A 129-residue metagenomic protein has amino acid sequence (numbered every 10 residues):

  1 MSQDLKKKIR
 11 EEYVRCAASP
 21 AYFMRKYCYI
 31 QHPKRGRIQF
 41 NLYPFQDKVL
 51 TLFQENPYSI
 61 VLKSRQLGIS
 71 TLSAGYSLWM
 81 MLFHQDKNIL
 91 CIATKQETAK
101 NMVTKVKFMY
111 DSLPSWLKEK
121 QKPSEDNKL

Functional and structural regions predicted by a protein language model:
S2-L129: Phosphate/NTP-binding elements of NTP-utilizing enzymes
